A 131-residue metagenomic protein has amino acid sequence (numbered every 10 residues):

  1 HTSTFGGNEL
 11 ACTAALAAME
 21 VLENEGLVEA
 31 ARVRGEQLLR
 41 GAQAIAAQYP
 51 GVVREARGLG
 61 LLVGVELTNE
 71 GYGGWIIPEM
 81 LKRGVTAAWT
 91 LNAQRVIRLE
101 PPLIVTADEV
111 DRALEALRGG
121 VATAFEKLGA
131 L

Functional and structural regions predicted by a protein language model:
H1-L131: Conserved N-terminal phosphate-binding loop of PLP-dependent enzymes in the Aspartate aminotransferase
